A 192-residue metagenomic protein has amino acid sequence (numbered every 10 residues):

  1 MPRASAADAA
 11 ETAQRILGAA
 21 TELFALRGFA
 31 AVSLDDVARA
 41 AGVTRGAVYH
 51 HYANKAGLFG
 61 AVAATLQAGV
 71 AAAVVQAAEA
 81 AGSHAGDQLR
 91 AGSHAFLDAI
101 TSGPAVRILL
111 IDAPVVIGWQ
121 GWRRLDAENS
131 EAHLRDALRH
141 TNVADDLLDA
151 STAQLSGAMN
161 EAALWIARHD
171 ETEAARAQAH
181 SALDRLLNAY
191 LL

Functional and structural regions predicted by a protein language model:
M1-R27, A31-V43, A56-G60, T65: Basic, helix-initiating cap at the start of DNA-binding domains
A10, Q14, G18, E22 (+9 more regions): Generic detection of well-ordered alpha-helical segments
A13-Q14, L34, A56, G60 (+5 more regions): Short, structured helix-loop boundary elements
E22, L26, N54, A72 (+7 more regions): Conserved amphipathic alpha-helical interaction elements at protein-protein interfaces in regulatory, energy-coupling
G42-Y52: Short hydrophobic/aromatic patch on the recognition helix
A61, V75-S102, L155: Hydrophobic alpha-helical connector segments
A68-A71, V75, D87, A105 (+5 more regions): Amphipathic alpha-helical packing segments from all-alpha helical-bundle domains
A99-Q120, L164, R168: Amphipathic alpha-helical segments used for helix-helix packing
